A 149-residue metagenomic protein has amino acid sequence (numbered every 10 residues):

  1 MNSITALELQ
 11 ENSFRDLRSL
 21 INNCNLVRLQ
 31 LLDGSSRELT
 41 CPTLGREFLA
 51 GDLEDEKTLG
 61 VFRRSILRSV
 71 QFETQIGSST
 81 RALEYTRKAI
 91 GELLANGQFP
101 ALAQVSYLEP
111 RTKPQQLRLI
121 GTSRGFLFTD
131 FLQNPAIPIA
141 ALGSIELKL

Functional and structural regions predicted by a protein language model:
M1-E38, P42-K113, S123, F131-L149: Short glycine-rich, low-complexity segments
